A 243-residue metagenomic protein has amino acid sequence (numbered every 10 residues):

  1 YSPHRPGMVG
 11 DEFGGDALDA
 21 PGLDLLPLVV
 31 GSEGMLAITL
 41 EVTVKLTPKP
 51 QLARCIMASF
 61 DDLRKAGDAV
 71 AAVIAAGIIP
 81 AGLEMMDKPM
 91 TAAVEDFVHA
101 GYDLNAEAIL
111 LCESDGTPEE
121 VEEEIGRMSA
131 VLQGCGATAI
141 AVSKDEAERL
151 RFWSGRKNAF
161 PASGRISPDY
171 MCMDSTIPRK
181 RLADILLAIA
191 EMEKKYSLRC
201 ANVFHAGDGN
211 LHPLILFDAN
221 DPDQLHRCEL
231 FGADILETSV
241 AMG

Functional and structural regions predicted by a protein language model:
Y1-G243: Noncatalytic alpha-helical scaffold of FAD-dependent oxidoreductases
